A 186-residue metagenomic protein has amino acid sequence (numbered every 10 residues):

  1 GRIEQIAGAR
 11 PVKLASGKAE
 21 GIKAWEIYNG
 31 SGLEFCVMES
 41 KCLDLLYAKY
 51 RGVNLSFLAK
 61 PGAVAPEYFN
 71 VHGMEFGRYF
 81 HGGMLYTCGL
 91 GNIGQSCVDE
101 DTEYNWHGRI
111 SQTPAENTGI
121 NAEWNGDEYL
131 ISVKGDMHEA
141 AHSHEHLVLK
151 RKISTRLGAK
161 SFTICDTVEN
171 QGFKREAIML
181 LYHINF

Functional and structural regions predicted by a protein language model:
G1-T163, R175-A177: Surface-exposed acidic/polar loop and edge beta-strand patches at domain peripheries
T167-F186: Acidic, glycine-rich loop-and-beta core segments that form the ion-binding/anion-interacting portion of active sites
